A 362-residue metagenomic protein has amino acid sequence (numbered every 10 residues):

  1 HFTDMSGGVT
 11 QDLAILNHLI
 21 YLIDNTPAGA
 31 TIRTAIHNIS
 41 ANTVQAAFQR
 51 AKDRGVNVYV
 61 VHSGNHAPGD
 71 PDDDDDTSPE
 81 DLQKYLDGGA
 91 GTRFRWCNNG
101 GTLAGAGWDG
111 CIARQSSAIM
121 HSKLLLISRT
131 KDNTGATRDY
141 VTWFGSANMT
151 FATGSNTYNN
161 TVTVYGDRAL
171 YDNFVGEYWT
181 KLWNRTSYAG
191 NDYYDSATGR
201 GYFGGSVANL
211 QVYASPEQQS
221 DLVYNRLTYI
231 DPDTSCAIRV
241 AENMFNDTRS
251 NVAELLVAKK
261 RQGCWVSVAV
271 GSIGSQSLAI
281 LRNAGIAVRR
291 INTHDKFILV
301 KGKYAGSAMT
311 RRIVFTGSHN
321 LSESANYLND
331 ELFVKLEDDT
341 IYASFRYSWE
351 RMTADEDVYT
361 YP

Functional and structural regions predicted by a protein language model:
H1-A30, N38-D231, Q262-I313, G317-I341: HKD-type phospholipase D/PLD-like phosphodiesterase module
T31-A35, Q211-V212, S235-N243: Short hydrophobic beta-strand segments
S40-Q45, D247-A253: Active-site core of PLP-dependent enzymes with the aminotransferase class I/II
V223-Y224, S235-V252, W265-L278, D357-P362: Terminal interaction modules at protein C-ends
L256, K260-Q262: Signature of soluble extracytoplasmic/periplasmic domains of secreted precursors and cell-surface proteins
T340-P362: Amphipathic alpha-helical interface segments
